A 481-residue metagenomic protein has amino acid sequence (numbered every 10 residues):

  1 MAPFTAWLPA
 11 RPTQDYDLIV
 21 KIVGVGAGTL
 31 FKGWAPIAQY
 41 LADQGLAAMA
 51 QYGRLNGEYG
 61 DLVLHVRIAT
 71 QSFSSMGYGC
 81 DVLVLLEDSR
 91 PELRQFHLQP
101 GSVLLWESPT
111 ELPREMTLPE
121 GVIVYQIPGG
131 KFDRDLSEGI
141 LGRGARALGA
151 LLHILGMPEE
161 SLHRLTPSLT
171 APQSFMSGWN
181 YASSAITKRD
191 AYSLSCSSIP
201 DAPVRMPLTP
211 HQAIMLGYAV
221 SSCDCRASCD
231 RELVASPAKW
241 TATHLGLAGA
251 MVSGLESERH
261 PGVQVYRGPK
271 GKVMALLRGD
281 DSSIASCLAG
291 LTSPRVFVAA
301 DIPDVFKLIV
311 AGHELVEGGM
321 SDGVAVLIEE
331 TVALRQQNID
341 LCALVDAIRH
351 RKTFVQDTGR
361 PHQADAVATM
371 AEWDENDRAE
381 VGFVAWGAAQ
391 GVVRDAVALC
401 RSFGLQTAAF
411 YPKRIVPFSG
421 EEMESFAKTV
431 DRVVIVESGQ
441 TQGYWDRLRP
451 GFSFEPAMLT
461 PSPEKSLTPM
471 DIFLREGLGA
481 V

Functional and structural regions predicted by a protein language model:
A2-S221, S257: Active-site cofactor/cluster-binding pocket
F31-A35, Y59-L62, Q95-L98, E115-P119 (+10 more regions): Short acidic, glycine/serine/threonine-rich loops at helix termini
M49, E160-L162, T170-S174, I186-S195 (+4 more regions): Flexible, glycine/charged-enriched surface loops at secondary-structure junctions
L62-H97, W240-V263, Q390, R394 (+2 more regions): Glycine-rich, anion-gripping cofactor-binding loops and their flanking helix/strand elements in enzyme active sites
V124, H244-L247, V265-G271, A275-P294 (+1 more regions): Flexible glycine/proline-rich, aromatic-decorated loop/lid segments
D201-C223, A227-L233, P237-L245, G254 (+3 more regions): Accessory "access/gating" subregions that flank catalytic or transport cores
A213-L216, S221, H313, E317-V481: Flexible, low-complexity linker and terminal segments
S282-D322, G477-V481: Conserved thiamine diphosphate
